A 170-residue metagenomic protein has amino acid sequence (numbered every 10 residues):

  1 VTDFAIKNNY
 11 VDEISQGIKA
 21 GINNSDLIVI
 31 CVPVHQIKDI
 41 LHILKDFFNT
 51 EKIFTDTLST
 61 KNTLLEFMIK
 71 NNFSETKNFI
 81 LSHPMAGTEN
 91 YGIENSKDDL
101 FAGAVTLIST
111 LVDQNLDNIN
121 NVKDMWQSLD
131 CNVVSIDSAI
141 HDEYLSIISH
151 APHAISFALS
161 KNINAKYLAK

Functional and structural regions predicted by a protein language model:
V1-E13: NAD(P)-binding Rossmann-fold cofactor-contacting core
N8-Y10, E75, L129: Short, structured coil segments at secondary-structure junctions
V11, S25, E51, G103-A104 (+1 more regions): Short, well-ordered alpha-helix to beta-strand connector turns
E13-G17, V134-I136: Short acidic-hydrophobic, aromatic-tinged amphipathic segments that line or gate anion-handling sites
K19-I53: Rossmann-like NAD(P)-binding element
C31-P33, L58, T110: Glycine-rich, N-terminal phosphate-binding loop of Rossmann-like dinucleotide-binding domains
I40-E94: Rossmann-like NAD(P)(H) cofactor-binding subdomain of soluble oxidoreductases
D98-K170: Internal alpha-helical scaffold of NAD(P)-dependent oxidoreductase catalytic cores
